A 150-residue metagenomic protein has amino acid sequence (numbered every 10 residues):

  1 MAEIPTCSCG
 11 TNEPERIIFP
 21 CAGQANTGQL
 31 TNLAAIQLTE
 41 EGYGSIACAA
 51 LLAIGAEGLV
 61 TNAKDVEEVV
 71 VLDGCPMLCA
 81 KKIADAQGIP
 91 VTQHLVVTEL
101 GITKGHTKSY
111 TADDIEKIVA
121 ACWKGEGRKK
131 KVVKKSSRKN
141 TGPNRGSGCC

Functional and structural regions predicted by a protein language model:
M1-S45, G58, A63-E68, M77-C150: Iron-sulfur (Fe-S) cluster-binding modules
S45-L51: Short, flexible loop segments at the rims of nucleotide/cofactor-binding pockets, characterized by
L51-E57: Short acidic loop-to-helix transition motifs that present clustered carboxylates
V71: Redox-cofactor binding/interface segments in oxidoreductases and associated redox assembly factors
G74: Short glycine-/small-residue-rich Rossmann-like dinucleotide-binding loops
